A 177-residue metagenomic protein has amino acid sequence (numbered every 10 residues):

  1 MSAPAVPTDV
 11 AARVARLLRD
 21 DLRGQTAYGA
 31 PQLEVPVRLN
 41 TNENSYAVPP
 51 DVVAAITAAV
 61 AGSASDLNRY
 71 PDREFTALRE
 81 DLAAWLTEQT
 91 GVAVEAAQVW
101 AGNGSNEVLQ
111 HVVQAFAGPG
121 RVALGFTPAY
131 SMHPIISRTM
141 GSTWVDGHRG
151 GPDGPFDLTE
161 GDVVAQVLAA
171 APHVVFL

Functional and structural regions predicted by a protein language model:
P4-G104, H111: N-terminal small-domain helix-loop-helix segment of the aminotransferase-like
S65-L177: Conserved core of the PLP fold type I
